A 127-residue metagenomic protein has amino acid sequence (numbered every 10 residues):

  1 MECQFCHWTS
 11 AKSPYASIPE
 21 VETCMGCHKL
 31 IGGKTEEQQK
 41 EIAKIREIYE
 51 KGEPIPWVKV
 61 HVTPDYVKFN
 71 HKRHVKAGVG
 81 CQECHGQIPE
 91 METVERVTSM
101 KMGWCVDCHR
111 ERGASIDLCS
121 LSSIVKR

Functional and structural regions predicted by a protein language model:
M1-K34, V67-R127: Sequence context surrounding c-type heme c attachment/ligation sites in exported
C3-C6, I45-Y49, V60-V62, C84-G86: A short linear-motif detector with a strong N-terminal bias
T9, K40-I42, G52-P54, K59 (+1 more regions): Sparse, context-dependent recognition of short Cys/His-centered cofactor- or disulfide-binding micro-motifs
I18-P54, T63: Structured, soluble extracytoplasmic/luminal domains of envelope-associated proteins
Y49-V75: Alpha-helix-centered segments that form part of catalytic cores
